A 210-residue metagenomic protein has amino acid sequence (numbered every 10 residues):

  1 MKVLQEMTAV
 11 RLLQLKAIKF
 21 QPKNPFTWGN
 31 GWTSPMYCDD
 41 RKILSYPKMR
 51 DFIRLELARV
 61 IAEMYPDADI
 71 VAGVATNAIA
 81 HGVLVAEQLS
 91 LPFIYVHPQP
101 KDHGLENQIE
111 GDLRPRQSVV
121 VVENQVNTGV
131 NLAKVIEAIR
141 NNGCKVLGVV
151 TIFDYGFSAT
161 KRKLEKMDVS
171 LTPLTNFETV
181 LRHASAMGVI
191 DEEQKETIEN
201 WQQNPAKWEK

Functional and structural regions predicted by a protein language model:
M1-M64: Active-site-facing substrate-recognition patch
K2-L15, E137-K210: PRPP-dependent phosphoribosyltransferase catalytic core
L57-D69, I136-N142: Phosphate/pyrophosphate-binding loops at sites that engage ATP/ADP/AMP, CoA/4′-phosphopantetheine, polyphosphate
M64, G111-P115, K163: Solvent-exposed alpha-helices and their adjacent loops that cap or buttress functional pockets in soluble metabolic
P66-A75, V150: Short glycine-rich phosphate-binding loop at a beta-alpha junction
D69, Q117, L147: Conserved acidic residues
H81-V120, T128-K134, M187: Short, glycine/charge-rich flexible loops or terminal/linker lids adjacent to PRPP-binding catalytic cores
